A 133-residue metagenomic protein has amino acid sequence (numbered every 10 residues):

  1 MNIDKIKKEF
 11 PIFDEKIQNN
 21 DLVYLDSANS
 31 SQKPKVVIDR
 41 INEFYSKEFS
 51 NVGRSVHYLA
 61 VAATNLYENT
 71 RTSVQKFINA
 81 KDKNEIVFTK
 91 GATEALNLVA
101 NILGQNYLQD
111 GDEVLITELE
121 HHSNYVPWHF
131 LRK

Functional and structural regions predicted by a protein language model:
M1-K133: Pyridoxal 5′-phosphate
